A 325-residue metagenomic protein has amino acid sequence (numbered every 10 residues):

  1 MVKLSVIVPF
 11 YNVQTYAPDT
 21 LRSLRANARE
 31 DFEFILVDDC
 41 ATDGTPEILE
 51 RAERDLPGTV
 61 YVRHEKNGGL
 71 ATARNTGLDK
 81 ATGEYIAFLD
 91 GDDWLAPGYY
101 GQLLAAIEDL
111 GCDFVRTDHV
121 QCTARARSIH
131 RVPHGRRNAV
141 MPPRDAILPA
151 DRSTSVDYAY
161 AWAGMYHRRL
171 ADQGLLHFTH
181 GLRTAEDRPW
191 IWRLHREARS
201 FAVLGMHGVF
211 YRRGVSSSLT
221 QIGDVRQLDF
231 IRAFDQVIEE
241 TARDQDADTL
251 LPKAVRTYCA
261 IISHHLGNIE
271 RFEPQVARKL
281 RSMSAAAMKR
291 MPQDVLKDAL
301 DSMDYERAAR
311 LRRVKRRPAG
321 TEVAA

Functional and structural regions predicted by a protein language model:
V2-S5, E33, P189: Cell-envelope/extracellular polymer assembly enzymes that use nucleotide-activated donors
R22-D31: Short, acidic, metal-binding catalytic loop of nucleotide-sugar glycosyltransferases
D38-I48, K66: A conserved acidic beta->alpha catalytic loop
H64-A81: Glycine-rich, basic loop-to-helix element that forms the pyrophosphate-binding segment of sugar-nucleotide handling
L70, G91-L204, V209-I222, R226: Donor-binding/catalytic cores of nucleotide-activated saccharide and glycerol-phosphate transferases/polymerases
I86: Short aromatic/hydrophobic "clamp" motif used to bind/position activated sugar donors
M206-V215, Q221-D248, I261-H264, R271-M291: Catalytic core of nucleotide-sugar-dependent glycosyltransferases
E270-A325: Membrane-interface aromatic/basic loop that binds lipid-linked glycans or pyrophosphate carriers, typified by
